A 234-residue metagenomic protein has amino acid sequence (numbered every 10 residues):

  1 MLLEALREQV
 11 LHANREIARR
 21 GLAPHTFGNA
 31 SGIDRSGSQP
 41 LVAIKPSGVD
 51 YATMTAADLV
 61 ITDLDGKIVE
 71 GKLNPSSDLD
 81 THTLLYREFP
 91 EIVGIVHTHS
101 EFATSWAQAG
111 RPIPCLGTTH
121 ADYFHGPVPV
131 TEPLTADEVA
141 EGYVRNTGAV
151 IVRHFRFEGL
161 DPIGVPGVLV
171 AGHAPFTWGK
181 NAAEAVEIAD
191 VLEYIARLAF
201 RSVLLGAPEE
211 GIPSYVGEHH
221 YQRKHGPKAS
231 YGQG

Functional and structural regions predicted by a protein language model:
M1-G234: Glycine-rich flexible loops
